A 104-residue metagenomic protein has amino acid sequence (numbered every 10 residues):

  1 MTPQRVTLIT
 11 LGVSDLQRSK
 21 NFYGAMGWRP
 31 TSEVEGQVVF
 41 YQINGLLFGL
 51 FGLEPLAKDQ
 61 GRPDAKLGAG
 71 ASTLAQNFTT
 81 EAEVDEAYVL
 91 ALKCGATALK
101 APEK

Functional and structural regions predicted by a protein language model:
M1-T7, M26-K104: Vicinal oxygen chelate
T10, Q17, D85: Conserved catalytic core of two-component sensor histidine kinases
L11-S14, T79: Short, surface-exposed ligand-recognition loops at beta-strand->loop->(often short) alpha-helix junctions that present
V13-L16, K104: Conserved beta-strand-loop-alpha-helix junction that forms the acyl-donor binding cleft
D15-P30: Amphipathic alpha-helical segments
